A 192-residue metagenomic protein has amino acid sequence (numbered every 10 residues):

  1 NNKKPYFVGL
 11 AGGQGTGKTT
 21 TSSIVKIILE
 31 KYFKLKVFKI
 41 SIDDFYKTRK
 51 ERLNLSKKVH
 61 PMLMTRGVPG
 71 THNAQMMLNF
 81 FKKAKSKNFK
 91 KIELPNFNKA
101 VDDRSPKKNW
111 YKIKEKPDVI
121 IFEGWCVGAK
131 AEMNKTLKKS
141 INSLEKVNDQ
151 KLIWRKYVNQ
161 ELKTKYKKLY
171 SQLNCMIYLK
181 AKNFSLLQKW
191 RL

Functional and structural regions predicted by a protein language model:
N1-G9, G13: Extreme N-terminal, non-catalytic leader segments that precede Walker-type/kinase nucleotide-binding cores
G17: Conserved glycine(s) of the Walker
T20-T21, V25: Hydrophobic positions on the alpha1 helix immediately C-terminal to the Walker A/P-loop
I27-F38: Post-Walker A helix-loop "phosphate-sensing" segment adjacent to the P-loop in P-loop NTPases
I27-I28, S56-K58, L137-S140: Glycine-rich, phosphate-binding/catalytic loops in enzymes
F38-S41, F45-D102: Conserved nucleotide-sensing/catalytic segment adjacent to the nucleotide-binding pocket in NTP-handling enzymes
K87-D118, C126-V127, A131, E161-L173: Replace "adjacent to P-loop NTPase cores in ATP/GTP-dependent enzymes" with "adjacent to NTP-binding cores
V119, W125-L192: Conserved NTP phosphate-binding and transfer environment spanning the P-loop NTPase/kinase superfamily
